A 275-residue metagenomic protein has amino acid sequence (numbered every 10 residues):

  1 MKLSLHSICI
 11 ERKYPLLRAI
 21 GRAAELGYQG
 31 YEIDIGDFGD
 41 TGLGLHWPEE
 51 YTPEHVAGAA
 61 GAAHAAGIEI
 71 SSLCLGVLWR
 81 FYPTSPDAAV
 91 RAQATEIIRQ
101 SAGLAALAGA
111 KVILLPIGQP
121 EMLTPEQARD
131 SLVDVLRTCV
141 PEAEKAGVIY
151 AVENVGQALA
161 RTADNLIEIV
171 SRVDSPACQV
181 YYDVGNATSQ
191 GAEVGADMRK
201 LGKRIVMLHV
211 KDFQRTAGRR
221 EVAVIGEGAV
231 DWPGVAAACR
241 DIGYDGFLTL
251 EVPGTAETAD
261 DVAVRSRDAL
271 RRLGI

Functional and structural regions predicted by a protein language model:
M1-L107, R137, S175, K203 (+1 more regions): N-terminal pre-domain/capping segments
K2, L17, Y31, D37 (+4 more regions): Acidic/histidine-rich catalytic cores of soluble enzymes
I10, T249-V262: A short, acidic, flexible beta-alpha connecting loop/helix-capping segment that sits on the rim of active
G39-L45, W79-S85, E121-P125, S189-Q190 (+1 more regions): A short acidic, helix-capping loop that chelates divalent metal ions and anchors anionic groups
H46-H55, S85-I97, L123-V135, Q157-R161 (+4 more regions): Alpha-helix N-cap and loop-to-helix initiation/capping positions
A65-I68, E142-V148, R172-C178, D241-Y244 (+1 more regions): Short helix-capping segments at alpha-helix termini
R80-F81, P120-L123, G156-A160, N186-S189 (+1 more regions): Short, small-residue-enriched loops and turns at beta-alpha junctions that line or gate enzyme active sites
L107-T124, A146, V152: Active-site groove signature of glycoside hydrolases
